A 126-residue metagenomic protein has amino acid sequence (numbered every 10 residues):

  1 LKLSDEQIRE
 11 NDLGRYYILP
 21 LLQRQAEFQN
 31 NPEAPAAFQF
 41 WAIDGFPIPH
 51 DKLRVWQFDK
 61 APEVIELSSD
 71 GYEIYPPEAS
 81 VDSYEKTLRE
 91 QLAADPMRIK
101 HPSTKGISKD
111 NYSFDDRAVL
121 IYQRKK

Functional and structural regions predicted by a protein language model:
I8-K126: C-terminal catalytic subdomain
